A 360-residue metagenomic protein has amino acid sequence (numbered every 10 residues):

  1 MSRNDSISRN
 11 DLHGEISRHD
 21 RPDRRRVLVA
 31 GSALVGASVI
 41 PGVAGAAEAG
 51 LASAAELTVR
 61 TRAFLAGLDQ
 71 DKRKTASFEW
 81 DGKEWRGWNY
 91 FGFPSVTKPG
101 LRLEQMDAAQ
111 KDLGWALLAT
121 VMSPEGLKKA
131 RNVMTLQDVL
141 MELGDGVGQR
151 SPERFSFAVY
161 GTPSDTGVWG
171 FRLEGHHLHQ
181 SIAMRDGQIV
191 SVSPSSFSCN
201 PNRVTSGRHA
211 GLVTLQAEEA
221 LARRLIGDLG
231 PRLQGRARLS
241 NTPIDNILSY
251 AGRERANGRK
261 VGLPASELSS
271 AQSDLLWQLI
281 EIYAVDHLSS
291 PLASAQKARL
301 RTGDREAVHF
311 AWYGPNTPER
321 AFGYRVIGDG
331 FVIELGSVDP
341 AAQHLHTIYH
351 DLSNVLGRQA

Functional and structural regions predicted by a protein language model:
M1-D23, A33-A37: N-terminal secretory signal peptides
N4-D5, G14-S17, G42-A44, A63 (+1 more regions): Generic secretory/membrane-interface signal
D20-R26, V35-A52: N-terminal twin-arginine translocation
A49-Q70, T75-S123, L127-L215, E219-A360: A cross-kingdom marker for long, charged
